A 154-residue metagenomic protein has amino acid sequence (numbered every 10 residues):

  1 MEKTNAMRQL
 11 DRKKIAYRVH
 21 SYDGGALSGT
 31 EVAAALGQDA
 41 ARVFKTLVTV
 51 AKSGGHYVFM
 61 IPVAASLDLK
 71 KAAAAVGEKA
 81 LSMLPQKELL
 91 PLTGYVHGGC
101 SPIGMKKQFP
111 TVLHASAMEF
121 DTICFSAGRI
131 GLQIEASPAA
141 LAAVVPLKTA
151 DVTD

Functional and structural regions predicted by a protein language model:
M1-D154: Extended, low-hydrophobicity, polar/charged segments
